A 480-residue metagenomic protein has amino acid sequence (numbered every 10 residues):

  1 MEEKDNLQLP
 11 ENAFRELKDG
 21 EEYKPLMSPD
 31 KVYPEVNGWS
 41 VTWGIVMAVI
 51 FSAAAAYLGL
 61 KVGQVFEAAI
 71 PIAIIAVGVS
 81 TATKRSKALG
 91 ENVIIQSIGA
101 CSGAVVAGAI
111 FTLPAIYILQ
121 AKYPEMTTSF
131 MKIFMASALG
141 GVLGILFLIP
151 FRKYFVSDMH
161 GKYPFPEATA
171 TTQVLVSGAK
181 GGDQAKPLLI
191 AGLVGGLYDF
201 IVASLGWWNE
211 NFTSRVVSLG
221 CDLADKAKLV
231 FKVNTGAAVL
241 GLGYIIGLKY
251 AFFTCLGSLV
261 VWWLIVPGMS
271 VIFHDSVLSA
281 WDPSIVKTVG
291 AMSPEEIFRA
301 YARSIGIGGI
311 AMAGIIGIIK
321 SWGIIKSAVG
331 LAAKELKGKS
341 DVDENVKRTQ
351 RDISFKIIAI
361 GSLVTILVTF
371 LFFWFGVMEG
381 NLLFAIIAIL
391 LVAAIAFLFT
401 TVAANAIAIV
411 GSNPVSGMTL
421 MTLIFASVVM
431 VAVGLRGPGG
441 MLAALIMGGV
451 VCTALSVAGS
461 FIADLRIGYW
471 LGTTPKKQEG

Functional and structural regions predicted by a protein language model:
M1-G480: Alpha-helical multipass membrane-protein architecture
